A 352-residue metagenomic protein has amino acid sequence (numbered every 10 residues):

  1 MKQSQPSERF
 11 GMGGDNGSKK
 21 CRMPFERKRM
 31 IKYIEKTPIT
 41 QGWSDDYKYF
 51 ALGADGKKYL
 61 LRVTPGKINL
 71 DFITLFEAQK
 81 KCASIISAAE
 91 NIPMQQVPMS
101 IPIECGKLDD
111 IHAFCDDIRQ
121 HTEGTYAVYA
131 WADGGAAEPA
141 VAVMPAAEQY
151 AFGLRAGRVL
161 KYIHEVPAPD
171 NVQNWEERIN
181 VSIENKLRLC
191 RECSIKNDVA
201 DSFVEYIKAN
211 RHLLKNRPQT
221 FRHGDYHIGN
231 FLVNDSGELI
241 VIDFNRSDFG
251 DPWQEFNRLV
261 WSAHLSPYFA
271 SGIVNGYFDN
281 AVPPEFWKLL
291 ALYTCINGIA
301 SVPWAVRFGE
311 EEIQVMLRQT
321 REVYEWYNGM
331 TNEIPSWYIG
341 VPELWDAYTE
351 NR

Functional and structural regions predicted by a protein language model:
Q3-Q5: Low-complexity, intrinsically disordered or signal/transmembrane-proximal segments
P24-I31, K107-D110, L154, E165-G224 (+3 more regions): An alpha-helical support segment within catalytic cores of ATP-dependent transferases
I31-P38: Conserved N-terminal boundary motif of the eukaryotic protein kinase catalytic domain
P38-N174: ATP-binding pocket architecture of kinase catalytic cores
Y47-L52, I207-F256, R352: Active-site acidic catalytic loop and adjacent metal/ATP-binding pocket of ATP-dependent phosphoryl transfer enzymes
W253-V282, T294-E311, T320-V323: Active-site activation/catalytic loop segments of kinase-like enzymes and analogous catalytic loops in related
